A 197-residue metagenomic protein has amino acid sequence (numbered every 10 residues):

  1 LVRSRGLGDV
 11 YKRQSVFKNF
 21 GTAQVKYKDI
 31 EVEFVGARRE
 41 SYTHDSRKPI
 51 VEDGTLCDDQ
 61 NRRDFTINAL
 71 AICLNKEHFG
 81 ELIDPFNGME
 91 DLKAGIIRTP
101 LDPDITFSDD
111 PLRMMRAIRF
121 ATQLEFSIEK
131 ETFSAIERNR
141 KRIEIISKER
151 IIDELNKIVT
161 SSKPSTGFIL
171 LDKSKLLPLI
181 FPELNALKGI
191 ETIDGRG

Functional and structural regions predicted by a protein language model:
S4-G197: Catalytic cores of the polymerase beta-like nucleotidyltransferase superfamily and closely associated nucleotide
